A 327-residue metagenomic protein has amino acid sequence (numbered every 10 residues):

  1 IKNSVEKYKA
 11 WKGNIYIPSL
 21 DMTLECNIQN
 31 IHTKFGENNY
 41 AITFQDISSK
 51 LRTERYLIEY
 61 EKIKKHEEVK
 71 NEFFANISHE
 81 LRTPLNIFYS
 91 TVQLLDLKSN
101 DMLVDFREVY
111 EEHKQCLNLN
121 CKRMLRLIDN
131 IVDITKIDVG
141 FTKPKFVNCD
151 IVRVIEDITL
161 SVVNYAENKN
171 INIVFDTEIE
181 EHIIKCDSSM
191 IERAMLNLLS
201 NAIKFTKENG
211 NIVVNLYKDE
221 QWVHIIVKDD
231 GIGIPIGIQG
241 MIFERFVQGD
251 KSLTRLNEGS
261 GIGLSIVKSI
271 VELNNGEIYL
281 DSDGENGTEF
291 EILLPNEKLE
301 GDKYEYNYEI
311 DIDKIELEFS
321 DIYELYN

Functional and structural regions predicted by a protein language model:
H32-K65: Sensory coupling linkers of modular signal transduction proteins
E59-D101: Primarily the dimerization/phosphotransfer
H113-M124: Short alpha-helical segment of the dimerization/phosphotransfer core of two-component systems
I131, T135-F146: Helix-loop junction within the histidine kinase core
K145-D150, E167, N172-H182: Conserved catalytic submotifs in the C-terminal HATPase_c
I234-F246: Short conserved segment of the HATPase_c
